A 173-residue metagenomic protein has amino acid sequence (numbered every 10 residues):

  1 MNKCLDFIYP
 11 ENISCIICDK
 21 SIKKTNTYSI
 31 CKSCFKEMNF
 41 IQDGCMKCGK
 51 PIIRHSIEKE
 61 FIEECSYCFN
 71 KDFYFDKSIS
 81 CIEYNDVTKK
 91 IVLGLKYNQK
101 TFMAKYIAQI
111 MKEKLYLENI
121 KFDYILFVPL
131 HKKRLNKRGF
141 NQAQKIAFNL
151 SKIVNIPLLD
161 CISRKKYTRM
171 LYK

Functional and structural regions predicted by a protein language model:
M1-K173: Glycine-rich phosphate/pyrophosphate-handling loop used in enzymes and phosphotransfer proteins
